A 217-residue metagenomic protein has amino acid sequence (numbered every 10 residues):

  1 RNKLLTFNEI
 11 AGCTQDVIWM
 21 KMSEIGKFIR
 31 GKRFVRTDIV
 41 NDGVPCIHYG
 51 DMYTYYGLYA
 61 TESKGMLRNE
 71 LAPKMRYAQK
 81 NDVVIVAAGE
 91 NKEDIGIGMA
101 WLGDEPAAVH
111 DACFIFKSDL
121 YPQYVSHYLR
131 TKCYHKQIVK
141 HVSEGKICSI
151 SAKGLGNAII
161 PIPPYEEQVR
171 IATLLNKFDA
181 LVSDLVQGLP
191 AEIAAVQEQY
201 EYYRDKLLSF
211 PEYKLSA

Functional and structural regions predicted by a protein language model:
E9-K32, G188, E192-E198, Y203-K206: Non-catalytic DNA-recognition/assembly elements of restriction-modification systems
A11, R33-F34, L71-A72, E144 (+1 more regions): Short, solvent-exposed loop/turn positions at domain surfaces that link secondary-structure elements or cap domain
V17-M22, V44, A78, D82-V84 (+2 more regions): Short, structured motif recognition centered on aromatic/hydrophobic residues
S23-R36, G50-K80: Sequence-specific dsDNA recognition surfaces
H48, K74-R130: A short beta-sheet element
P106-A112, S143-P164: A short glycine-rich beta-alpha junction/loop motif
